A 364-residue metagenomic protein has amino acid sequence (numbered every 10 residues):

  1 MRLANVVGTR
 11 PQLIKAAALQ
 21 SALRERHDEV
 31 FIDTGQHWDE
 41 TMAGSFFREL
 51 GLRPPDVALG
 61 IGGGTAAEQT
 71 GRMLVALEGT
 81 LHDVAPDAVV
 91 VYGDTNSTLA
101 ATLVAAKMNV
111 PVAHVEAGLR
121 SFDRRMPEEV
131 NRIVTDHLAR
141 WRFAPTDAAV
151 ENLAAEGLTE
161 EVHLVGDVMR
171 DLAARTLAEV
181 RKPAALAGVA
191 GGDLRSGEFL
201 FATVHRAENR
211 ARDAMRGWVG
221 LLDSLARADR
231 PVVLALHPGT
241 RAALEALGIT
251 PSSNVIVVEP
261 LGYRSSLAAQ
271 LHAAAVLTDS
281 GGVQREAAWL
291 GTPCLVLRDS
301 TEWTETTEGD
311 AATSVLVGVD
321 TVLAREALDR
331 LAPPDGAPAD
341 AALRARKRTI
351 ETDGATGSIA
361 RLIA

Functional and structural regions predicted by a protein language model:
A4-V7, L13-A22, F46, A58-G157: Active-site and donor-binding regions of nucleotide-sugar-utilizing enzymes
H37-R53: N-terminal beta-loop-helix "entrance" segment that forms/cooperates in small-molecule cofactor or anionic ligand
H37-T41, G60, L138-D213: A nucleotide-sugar donor-handling region in carbohydrate enzymes
F47, A148, V315-A364: Leloir-type glycosyltransferase catalytic cores
V91-Y92, L103, H114-V115, R142 (+1 more regions): A donor-sugar binding/catalytic signature common to diverse glycosyltransferases and related nucleotide-sugar
L186, L194-A202, R206-A235, T240-A243: Conserved catalytic-core segment of nucleotide-activated headgroup transferases in glycan assembly
N254-G262: Active-site donor-binding acidic/aromatic loop of nucleotide-activated sugar and phosphosugar transferases involved
W289-R330: Catalytic binding pocket for nucleotide-activated donors in carbohydrate/polymer assembly enzymes
